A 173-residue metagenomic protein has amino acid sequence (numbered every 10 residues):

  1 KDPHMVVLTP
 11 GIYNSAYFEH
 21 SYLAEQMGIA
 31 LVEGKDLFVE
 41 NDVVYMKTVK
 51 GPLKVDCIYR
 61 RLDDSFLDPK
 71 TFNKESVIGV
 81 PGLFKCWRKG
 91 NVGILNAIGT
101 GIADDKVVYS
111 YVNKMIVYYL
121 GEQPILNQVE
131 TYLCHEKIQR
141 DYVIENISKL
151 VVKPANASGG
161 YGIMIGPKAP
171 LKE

Functional and structural regions predicted by a protein language model:
K1-E173: Domain-scale recognition of functional cores that engage charged ligands
